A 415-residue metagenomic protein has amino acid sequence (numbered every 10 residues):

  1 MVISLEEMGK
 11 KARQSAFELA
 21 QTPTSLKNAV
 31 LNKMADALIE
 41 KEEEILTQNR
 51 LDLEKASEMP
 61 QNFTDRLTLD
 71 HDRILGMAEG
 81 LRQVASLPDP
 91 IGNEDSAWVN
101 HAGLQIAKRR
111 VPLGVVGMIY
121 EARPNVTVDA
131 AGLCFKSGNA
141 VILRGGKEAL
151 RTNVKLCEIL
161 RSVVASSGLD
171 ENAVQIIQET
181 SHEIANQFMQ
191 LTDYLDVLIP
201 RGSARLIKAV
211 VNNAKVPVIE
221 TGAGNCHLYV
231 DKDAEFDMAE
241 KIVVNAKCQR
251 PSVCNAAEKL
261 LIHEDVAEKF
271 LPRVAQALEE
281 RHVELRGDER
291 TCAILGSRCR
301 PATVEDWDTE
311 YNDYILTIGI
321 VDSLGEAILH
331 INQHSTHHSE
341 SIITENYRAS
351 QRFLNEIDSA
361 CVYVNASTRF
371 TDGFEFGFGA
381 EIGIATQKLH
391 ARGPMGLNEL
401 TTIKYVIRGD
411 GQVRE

Functional and structural regions predicted by a protein language model:
M1-I106: N-terminal Rossmann-like NAD(P)+-binding subdomain of aldehyde/semialdehyde dehydrogenases
I3, K11, A122, D129-S137 (+3 more regions): ALDH superfamily catalytic-core signature
S15-T22, A37-K41, Q48, D52 (+14 more regions): Change "in soluble alpha/beta enzymes" to "in soluble alpha/beta proteins
T22-N28, G168-V174, R250-A256, E284-R290 (+3 more regions): Flexible, glycine/charged-enriched surface loops at secondary-structure junctions
P23, K27, G138, L198 (+3 more regions): Residue-level signal for inorganic ion chemistry
S86, D95-D237: Rossmann-like NAD(P) dinucleotide-binding subdomain of oxidoreductase/dehydrogenase enzymes
G114-M118, L133, N139-I142, N172-Q175 (+11 more regions): Structural motif
T303-E415: Conserved C-terminal structural/oligomerization subdomain of aldehyde/semialdehyde dehydrogenase
